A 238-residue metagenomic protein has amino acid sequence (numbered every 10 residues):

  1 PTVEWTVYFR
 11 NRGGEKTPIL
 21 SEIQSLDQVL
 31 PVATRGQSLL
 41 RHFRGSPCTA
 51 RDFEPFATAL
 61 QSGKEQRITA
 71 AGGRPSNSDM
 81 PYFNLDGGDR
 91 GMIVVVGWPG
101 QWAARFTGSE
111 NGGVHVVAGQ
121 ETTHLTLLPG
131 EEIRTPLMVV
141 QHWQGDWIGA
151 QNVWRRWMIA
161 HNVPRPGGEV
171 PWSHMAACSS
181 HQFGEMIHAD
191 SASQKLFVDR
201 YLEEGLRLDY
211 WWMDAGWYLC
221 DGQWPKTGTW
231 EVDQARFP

Functional and structural regions predicted by a protein language model:
P1-N111, E121: Polysaccharide-binding surfaces and accessory modules of carbohydrate-active proteins
V3-W5, V116, T135-P136: Hydrophobic residues positioned within well-ordered beta-strands of beta-sheet architectures
D86-G88, G97-P99, M138-W143, C178-S180: Structured loops at beta-to-helix junctions and adjacent beta-edge loops in soluble globular domains
N111-L128: Extracellular adhesion/glycan-binding regions together with long Ser/Thr- and acidic-residue-rich low-complexity tracts
L125-Q144: Short Pro-Gly-centered flexible turn/kink motifs
T135, N162-V163, Q194-D199: Glycine-enriched loop-and-adjacent helix/strand subsegments that border the catalytic/binding cleft of enzyme cores
Q141-M175, S179: Terminal connector regions
V170-P238: Aromatic-lined carbohydrate-binding/catalytic grooves of carbohydrate-active enzymes
